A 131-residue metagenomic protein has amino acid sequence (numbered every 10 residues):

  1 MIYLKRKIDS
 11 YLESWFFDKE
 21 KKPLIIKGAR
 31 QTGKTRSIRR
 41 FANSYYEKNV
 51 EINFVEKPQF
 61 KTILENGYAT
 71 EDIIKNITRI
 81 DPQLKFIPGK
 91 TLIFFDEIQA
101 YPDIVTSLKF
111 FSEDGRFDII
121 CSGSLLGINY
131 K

Functional and structural regions predicted by a protein language model:
M1-K131: Phosphate-binding site recognition
